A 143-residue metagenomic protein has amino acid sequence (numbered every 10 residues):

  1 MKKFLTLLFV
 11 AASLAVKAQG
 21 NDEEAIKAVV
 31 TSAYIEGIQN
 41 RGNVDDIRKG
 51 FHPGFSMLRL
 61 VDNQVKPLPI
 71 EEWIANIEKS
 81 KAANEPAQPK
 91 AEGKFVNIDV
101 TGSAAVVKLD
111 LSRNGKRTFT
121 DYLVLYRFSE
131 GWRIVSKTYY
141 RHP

Functional and structural regions predicted by a protein language model:
M1-N21: Bacterial Sec-dependent N-terminal signal peptides
V16-D45, K49: Short, low-complexity N-terminal intrinsically disordered segments enriched in polar/charged residues
I47, F55, V107, L125: Hydrophobic pocket/interface hotspot
F51, L111-R113, T138: Short beta-strand segments enriched in hydrophobic/aromatic residues within well-folded beta-rich domains
S56, E71-N114: Surface-exposed, charged secondary-structure patches
S56-K66: A short gly/proline-enriched turn/hairpin at secondary-structure junctions
T118-P143: Short beta-strand edge/turn micro-motifs at domain boundaries
